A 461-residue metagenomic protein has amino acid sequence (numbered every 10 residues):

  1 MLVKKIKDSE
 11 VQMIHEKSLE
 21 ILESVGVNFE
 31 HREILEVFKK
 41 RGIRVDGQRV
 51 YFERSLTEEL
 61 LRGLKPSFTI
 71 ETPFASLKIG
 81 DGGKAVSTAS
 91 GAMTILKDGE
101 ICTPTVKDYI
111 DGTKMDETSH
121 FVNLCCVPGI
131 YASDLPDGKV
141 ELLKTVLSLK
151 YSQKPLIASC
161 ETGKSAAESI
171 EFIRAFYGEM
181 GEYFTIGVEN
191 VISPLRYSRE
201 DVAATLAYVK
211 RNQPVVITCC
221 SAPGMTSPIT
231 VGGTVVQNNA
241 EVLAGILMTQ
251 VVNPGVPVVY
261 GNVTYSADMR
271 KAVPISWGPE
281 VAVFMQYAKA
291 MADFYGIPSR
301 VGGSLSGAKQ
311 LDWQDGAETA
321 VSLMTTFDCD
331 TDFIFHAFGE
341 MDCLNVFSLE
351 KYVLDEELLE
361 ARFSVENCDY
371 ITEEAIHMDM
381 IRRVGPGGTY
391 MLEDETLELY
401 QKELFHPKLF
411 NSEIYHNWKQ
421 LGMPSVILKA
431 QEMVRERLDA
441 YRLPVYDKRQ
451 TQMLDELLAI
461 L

Functional and structural regions predicted by a protein language model:
M1, S18-S24, I70-P73, I95 (+2 more regions): Structural motif
L2-K17, V25-G26, E30-V37, G47 (+2 more regions): Catalytic-core signal marking the mid-to-C-terminal active-site face
L2-V3, K271-S276, S304-L311, G339-K351: Short beta-alpha connecting loops at secondary-structure transitions that line or flank enzyme active sites
I14-K17, I21-N28, R41, L60-S67 (+14 more regions): Change "in soluble alpha/beta enzymes" to "in soluble alpha/beta proteins
E36-E100: Glycine-rich, N-terminal phosphate-binding loop and its surrounding beta-alpha-beta segment
K39-R44, A222, Y265-D268, S299-G303 (+3 more regions): Short acidic (Asp/Glu) and glycine-rich catalytic loops that position anionic groups and cofactors
A85-A89, D108, E117-H120, E356 (+1 more regions): Short juxta-domain linker segments that transition from a proline/glycine-rich, charged coil into a short amphipathic
P104-D328, D332: Helix-rich catalytic cores of soluble enzyme domains
